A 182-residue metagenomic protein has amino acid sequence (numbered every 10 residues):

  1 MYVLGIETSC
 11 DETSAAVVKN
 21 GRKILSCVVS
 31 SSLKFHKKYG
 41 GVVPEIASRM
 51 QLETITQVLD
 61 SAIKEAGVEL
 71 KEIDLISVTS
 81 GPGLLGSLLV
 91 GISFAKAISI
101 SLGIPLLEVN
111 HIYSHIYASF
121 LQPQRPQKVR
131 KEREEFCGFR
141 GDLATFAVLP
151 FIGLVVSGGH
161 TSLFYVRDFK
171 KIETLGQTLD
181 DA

Functional and structural regions predicted by a protein language model:
M1-A182: Short acidic/glycine-rich loops and adjacent helix/strand connectors that line catalytic pockets where negatively
